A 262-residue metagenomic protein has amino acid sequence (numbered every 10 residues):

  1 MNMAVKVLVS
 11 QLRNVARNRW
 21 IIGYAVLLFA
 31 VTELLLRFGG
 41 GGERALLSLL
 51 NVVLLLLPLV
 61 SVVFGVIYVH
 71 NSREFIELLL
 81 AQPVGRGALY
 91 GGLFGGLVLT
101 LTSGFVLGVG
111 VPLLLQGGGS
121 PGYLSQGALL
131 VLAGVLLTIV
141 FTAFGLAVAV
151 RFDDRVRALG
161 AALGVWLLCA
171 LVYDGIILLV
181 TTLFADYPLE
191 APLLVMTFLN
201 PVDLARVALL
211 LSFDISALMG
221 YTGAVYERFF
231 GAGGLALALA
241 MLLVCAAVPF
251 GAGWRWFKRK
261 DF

Functional and structural regions predicted by a protein language model:
M1-G23: Aromatic- and glycine-rich beta-strand/loop motifs that create alpha-glucan
L35-L47: Short, hydrophobic transmembrane alpha-helix segments
L47, L57-V62, G92, G96-T100 (+2 more regions): Short alpha-helical transmembrane interface motifs in multi-pass membrane proteins
S48-S72: Long, hydrophobic alpha-helical segments
I67-L99: Helix-loop-helix units of permease transmembrane domains in multi-pass membrane transporters, especially ABC
R86-G119, G127: Selective transmembrane-helix segments that form parts of the transport pathway or gating/packing helices in multipass
A128-R157, V244-F250: Hydrophobic alpha-helical transmembrane segments of polytopic membrane proteins
V172-A247, G251-R255: Terminal transmembrane helical anchor/hairpin motif
